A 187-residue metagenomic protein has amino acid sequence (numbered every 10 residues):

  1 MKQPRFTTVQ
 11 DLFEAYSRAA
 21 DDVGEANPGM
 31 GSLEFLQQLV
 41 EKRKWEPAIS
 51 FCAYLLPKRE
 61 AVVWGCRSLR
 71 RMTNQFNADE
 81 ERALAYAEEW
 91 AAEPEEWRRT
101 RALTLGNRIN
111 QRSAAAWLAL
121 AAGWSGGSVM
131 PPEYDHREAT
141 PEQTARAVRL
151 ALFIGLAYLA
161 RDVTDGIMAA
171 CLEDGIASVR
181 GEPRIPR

Functional and structural regions predicted by a protein language model:
M1-R112, G123, G127-V129, E133-R187: Short, glycine-biased loop/turn motifs at secondary-structure junctions and in low-complexity Ser/Thr/Pro-rich termini
L118-A121: Hydrophobic, small-residue-rich transmembrane alpha-helices and their short perimembrane loops in multi-pass membrane
